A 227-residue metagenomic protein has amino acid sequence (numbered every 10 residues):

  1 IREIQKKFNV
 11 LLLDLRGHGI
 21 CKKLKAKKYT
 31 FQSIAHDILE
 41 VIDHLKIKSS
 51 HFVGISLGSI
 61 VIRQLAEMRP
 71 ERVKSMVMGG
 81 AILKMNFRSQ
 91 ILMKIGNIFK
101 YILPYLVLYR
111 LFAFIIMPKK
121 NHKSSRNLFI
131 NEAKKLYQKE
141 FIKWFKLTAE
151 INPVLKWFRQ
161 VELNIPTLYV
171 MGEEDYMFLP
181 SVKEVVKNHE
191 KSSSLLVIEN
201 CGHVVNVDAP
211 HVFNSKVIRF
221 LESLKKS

Functional and structural regions predicted by a protein language model:
R2-V53, S215: Active-site loop/oxyanion-hole signature of alpha/beta-hydrolase fold enzymes
L15-G19, L83, G202-V205: Alpha/beta-hydrolase active-site loop signature
G54-G58, I62: Gly/Ala-rich beta-loop-alpha elbow adjacent to hydrolase catalytic centers
R63, E67-M68, K74-L103: Flexible "cap/lid" loop of the alpha/beta hydrolase fold
F87-S89, L106-V161: Conserved alpha/beta-hydrolase catalytic His-Asp/Glu region
L163, Y169-M171: Short beta-strand/loop motif that positions the catalytic acidic residue of the alpha/beta-hydrolase fold
Y176-V182: Conserved alpha/beta-hydrolase "acid-adjacent" motif
S192-S227: Catalytic active-site module of serine/aspartate enzymes centered on a nucleophile-bearing elbow/loop
